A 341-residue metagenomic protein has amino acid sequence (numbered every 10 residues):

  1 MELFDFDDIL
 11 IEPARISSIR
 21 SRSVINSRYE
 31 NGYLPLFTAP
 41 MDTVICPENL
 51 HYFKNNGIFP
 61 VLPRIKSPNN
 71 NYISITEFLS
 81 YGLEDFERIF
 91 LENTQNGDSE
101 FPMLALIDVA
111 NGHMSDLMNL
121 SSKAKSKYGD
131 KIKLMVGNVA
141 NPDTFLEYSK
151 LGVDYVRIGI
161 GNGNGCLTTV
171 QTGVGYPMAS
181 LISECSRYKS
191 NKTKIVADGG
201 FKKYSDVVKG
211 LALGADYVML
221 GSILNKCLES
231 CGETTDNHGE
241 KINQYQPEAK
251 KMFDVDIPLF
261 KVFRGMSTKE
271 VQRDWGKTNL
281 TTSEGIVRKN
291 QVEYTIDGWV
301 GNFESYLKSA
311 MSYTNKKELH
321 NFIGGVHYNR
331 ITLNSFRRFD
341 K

Functional and structural regions predicted by a protein language model:
M1-K194, S222-C227: Active-site entrance/lid segments in N-terminal catalytic domains of soluble metabolic enzymes
M1-S17, G173-A197, F201-K341: Alpha/beta catalytic cores of nucleotide-metabolism and tRNA/nucleoside-modifying enzymes
